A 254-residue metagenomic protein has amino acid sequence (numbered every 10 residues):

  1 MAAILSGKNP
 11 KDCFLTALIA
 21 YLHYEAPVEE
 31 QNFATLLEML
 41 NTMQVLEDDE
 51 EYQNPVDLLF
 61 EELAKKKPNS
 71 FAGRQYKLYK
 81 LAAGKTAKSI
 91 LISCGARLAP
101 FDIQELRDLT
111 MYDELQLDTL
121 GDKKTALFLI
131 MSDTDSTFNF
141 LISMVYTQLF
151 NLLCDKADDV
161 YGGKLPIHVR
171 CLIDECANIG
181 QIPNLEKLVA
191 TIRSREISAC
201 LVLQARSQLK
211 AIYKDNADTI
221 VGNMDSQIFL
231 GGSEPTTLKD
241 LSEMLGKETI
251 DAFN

Functional and structural regions predicted by a protein language model:
M1-I197, I212: P-loop NTPase motor domains
A3, K8-P10, I19, K124-T125 (+2 more regions): P-loop NTPase motor core of the ASCE superfamily
L203: H-loop/switch region of ABC-family ATPase nucleotide-binding domains
